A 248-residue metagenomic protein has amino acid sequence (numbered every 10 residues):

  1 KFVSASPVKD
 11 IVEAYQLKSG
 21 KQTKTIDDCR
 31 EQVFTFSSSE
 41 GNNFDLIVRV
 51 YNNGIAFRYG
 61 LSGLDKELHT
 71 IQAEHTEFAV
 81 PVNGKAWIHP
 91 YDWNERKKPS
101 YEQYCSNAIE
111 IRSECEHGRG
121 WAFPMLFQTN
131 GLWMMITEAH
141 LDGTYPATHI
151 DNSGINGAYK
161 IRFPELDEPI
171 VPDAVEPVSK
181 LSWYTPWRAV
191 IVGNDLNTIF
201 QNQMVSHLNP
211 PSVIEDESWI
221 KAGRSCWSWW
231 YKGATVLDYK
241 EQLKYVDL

Functional and structural regions predicted by a protein language model:
K1-S206: N-terminal accessory beta-strand-rich subdomains and adjacent acidic, glycine-rich linkers that precede catalytic cores
K180-D247: An acidic-aromatic substrate-binding cleft motif
